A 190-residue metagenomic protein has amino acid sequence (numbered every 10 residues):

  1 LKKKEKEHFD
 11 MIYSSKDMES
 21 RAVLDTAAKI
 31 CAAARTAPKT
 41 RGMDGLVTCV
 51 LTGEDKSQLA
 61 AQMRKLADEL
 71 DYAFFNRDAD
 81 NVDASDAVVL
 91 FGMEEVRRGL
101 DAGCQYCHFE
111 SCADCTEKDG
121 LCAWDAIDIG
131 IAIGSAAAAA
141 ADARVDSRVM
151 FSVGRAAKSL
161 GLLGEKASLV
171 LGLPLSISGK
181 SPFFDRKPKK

Functional and structural regions predicted by a protein language model:
K2-K6: Polybasic, lysine-rich low-complexity intrinsically disordered segments
H8-K190: Acidic, surface-exposed loops and disordered segments
